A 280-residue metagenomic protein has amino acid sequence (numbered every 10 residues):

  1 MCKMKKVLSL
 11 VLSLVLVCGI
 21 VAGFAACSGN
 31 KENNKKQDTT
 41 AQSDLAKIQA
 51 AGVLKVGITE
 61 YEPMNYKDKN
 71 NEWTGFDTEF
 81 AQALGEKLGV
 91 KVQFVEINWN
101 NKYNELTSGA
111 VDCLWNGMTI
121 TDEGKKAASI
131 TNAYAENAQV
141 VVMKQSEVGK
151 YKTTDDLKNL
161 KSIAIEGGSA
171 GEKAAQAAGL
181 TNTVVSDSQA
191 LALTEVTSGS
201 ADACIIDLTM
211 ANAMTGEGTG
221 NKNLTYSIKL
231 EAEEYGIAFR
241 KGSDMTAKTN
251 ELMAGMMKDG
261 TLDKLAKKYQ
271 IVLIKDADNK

Functional and structural regions predicted by a protein language model:
G29-E32, K36-T40, A50, A170-D187 (+2 more regions): Ligand-binding clefts/hinges and TM-proximal coupling segments of bilobed small-molecule sensing domains
K35-G117: Extracytoplasmic small-molecule ligand-binding "clamshell" domains of the periplasmic binding protein/Venus flytrap
K47, T131, K144-S162: Flexible hinge/capping segments at coil-to-helix
V53-I58, T153-G168: Short loop->beta-strand "edge-of-pocket" segments that line small-molecule binding or catalytic clefts across diverse
T78-K87, Q145, S169, G236-L273: Extended ligand-binding regions for polar small-molecule ligands
Q93-E105, G168-A170, V184-S198, E233: Short helix-initiation/N-cap motifs at beta->coil->alpha
M118-K126, A174-Q176, T197-S198, D202-E231: A ligand-binding cleft/hinge motif common to bilobed small-molecule-binding domains
E136-M143, L208, N212-A254, V272-K280: Periplasmic-binding protein-like
